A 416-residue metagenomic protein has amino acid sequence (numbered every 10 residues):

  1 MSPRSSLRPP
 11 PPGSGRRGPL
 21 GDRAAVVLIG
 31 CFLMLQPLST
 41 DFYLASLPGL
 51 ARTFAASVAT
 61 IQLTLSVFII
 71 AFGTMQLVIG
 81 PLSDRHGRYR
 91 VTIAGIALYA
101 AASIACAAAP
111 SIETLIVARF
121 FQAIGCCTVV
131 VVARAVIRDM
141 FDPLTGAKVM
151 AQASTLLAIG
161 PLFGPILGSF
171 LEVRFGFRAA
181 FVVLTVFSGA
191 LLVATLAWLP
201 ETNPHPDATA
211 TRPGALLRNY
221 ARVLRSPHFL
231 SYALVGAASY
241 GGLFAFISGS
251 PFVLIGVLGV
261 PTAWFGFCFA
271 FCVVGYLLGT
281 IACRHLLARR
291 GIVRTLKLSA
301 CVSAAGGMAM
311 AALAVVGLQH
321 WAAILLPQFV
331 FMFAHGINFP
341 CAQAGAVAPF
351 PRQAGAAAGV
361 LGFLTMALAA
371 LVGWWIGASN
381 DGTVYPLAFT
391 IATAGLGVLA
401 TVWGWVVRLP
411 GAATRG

Functional and structural regions predicted by a protein language model:
P10-P19, T202-Y232: Juxtamembrane intracellular "pre-TM" segments in multi-pass secondary transporters
T53-A55, G87, A108-T114, G125 (+2 more regions): Helix-breaking motifs and short loop linkers at transmembrane-helix boundaries and internal kinks in secondary membrane
T74-E113: Conserved MFS/SLC helix-loop-helix module at the cytosolic interface between two early adjacent transmembrane helices
Q76-G87, G279-V293: Helix-to-loop junctions at the C-terminal end of transmembrane segments in multipass secondary transporters
R90-I104, T185, T295-M310: Structural signature of the two symmetry-related core transmembrane helices
L98-A105, E113-F121, A322-Q328: Paired small-residue
T114, A151-A197: Helix-loop-helix hairpin linking two adjacent transmembrane segments in secondary transporters
A118-I159: Cytoplasmic helix-loop-helix junction between adjacent transmembrane helices in 12-TM secondary transporters
